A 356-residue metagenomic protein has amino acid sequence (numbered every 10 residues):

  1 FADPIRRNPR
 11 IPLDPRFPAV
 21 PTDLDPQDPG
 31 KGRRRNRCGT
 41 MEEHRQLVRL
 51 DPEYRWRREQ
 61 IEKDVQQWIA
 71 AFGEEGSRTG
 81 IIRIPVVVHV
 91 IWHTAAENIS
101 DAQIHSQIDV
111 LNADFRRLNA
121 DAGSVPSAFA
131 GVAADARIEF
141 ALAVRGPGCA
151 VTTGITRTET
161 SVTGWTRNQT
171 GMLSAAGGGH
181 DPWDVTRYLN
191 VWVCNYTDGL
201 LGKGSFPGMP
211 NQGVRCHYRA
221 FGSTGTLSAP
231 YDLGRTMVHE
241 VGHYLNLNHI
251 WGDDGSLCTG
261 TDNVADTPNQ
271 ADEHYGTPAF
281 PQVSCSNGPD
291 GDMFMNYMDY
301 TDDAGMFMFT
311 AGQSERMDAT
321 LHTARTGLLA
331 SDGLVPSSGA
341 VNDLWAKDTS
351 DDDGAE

Functional and structural regions predicted by a protein language model:
I5-D184, G339, W345: Propeptide-to-catalytic entry region of secreted or membrane-anchored zinc metalloproteases
V88-W92, A220, D302: Short, histidine-centered active-site or binding-site loop motifs used for metal coordination, general acid-base
H93-I99, N119-D121, C149-T152, D198-G202 (+4 more regions): Short, solvent-exposed loop/turn elements at domain surfaces
N98-S106, S228-D232, T236, D292 (+1 more regions): Soluble non-cytosolic domains of exported or imported proteins
H105-P281: Metzincin-family zinc-dependent endopeptidase catalytic domain
S256-D343: Replace "(M1/M4/M9/M12/WLM)" with "(e.g., M1/M4/M8/M9/M12/M26/WLM)" and add "not limited to" to clarify scope
S338-G354: Boundary/junction segments of secreted and surface-exposed precursor proteins
